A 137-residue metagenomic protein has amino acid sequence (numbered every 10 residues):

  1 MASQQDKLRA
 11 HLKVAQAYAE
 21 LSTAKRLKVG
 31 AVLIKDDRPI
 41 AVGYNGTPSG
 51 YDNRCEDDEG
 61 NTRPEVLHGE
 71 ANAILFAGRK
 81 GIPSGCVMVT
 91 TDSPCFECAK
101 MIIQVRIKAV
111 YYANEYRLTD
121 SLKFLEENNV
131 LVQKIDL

Functional and structural regions predicted by a protein language model:
M1-L137: Zinc-dependent deaminase catalytic domain
